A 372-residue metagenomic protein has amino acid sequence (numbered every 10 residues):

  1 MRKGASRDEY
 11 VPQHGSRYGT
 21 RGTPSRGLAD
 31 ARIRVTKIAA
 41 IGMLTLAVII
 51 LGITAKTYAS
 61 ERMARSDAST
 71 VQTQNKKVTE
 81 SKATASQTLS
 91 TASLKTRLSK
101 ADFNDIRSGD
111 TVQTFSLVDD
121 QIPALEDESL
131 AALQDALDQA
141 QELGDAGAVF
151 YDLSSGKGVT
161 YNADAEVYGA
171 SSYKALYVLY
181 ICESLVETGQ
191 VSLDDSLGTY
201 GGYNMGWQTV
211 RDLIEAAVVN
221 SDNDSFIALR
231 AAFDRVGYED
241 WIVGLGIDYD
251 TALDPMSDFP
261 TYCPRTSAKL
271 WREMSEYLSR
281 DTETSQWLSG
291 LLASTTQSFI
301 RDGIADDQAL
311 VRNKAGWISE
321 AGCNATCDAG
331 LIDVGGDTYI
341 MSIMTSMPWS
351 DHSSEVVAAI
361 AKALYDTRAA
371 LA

Functional and structural regions predicted by a protein language model:
R2-A140, G158, E166, L278-T296 (+2 more regions): Structured C-terminal helix/loop/strand segments within mature extracytoplasmic catalytic/sensor domains
A148-S154: Short hydrophobic alpha-helical segments used for membrane anchoring or interfacial signaling
G156, E166-L197, A217, M341: Active-site SXXK
T160, I214, S225-S279: Mid-domain, small-residue-enriched loop/turn segments at the edges of structured enzyme/sensor domains
A163-Y168, G202-G206, L253-Y262: A glycine-rich, coil/turn loop motif that links secondary-structure elements
E183-T209, D281-S285: Short, well-structured active-site flanking segments
D212-S221: Short helix- or helix-capping micro-motifs that position conserved polar/aromatic residues at function-defining sites
P260-S319: A conserved catalytic-loop motif detector
